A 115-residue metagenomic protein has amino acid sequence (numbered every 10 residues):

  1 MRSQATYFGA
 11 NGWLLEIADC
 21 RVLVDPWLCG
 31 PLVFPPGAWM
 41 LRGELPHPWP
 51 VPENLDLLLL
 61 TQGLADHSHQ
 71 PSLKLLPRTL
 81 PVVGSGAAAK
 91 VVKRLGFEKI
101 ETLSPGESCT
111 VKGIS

Functional and structural regions predicted by a protein language model:
R2, Y7-A18, P105-S115: Catalytic core of the metallo-beta-lactamase
T6-Y7, P81-G86: Short, hydrophobic beta-strand segments that form beta-sheet elements in well-ordered domains
N11, P31, G63-S68, A89-V92 (+1 more regions): Active-site environment of divalent metal-dependent phosphoester hydrolases
L14-E16, L23, L59, P81-V83: Short, conserved beta-strand segments within well-ordered enzyme catalytic domains that often line or immediately flank
C20, R78-P81, F97-E98: A short helix->loop->beta-strand "cap" motif at the edges of active sites that frequently abuts
C20-L59, G63, Q70-L75: Pre-active-site segment of Zn-dependent metallo-hydrolases
E53, P77-R78, L95, I114: Structured loop/turn residues at beta-strand edges in well-structured enzyme cores
G84-S115: Metallo-beta-lactamase
